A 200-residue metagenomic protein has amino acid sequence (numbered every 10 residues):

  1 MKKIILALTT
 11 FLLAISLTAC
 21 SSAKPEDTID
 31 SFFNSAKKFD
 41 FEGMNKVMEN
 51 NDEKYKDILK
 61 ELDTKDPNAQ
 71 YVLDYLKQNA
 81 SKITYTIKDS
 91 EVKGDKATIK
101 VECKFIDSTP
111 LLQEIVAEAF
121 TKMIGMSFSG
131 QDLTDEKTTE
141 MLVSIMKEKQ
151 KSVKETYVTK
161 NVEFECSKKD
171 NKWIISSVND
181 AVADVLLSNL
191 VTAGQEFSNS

Functional and structural regions predicted by a protein language model:
M1-I4, L8-F11: Positively charged n-region of N-terminal signal peptides that target proteins for export
S16-A19: C-terminal motif of bacterial Sec signal peptides marking the signal peptidase cleavage site
S21-P67, Y71-I87: Core segments of small alpha/beta cavity-forming domains
L73-K77, T138-Y157: Intrinsically disordered, low-complexity acidic Ser/Thr-rich regulatory segments
V92-K96, D170: Residue-level signal for tight coil/turn positions that link beta-strands
D95-F105: A short hydrophobic beta-strand element
K104-K122: Short, cysteine-centered beta-strand-loop-beta hairpins and adjacent loop/turn segments enriched in charged/polar
A119-K137, S152-S198: Short beta-strand edge/turn micro-motifs at domain boundaries
